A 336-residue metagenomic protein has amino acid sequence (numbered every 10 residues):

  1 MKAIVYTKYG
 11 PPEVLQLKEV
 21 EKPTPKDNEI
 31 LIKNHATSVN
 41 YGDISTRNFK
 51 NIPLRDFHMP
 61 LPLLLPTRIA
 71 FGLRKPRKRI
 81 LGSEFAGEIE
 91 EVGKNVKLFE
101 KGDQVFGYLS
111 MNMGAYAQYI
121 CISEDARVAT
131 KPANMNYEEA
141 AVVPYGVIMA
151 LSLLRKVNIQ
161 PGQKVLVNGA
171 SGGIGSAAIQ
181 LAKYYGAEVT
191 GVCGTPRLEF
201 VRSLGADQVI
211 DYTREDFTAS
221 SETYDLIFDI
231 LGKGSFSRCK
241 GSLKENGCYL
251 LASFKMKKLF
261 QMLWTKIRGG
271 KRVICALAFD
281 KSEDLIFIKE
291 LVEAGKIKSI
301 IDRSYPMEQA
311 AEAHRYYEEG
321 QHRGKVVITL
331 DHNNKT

Functional and structural regions predicted by a protein language model:
E21-S38, I52-M111: Glycine-rich beta-strand-centered segment in the early N-terminal region that forms part of a ligand/cofactor-binding
F99-E100, I159, L243: Short, well-ordered loop/turn sites that connect or cap secondary structure elements
F106, I210, I227-F228, L250: N-terminal Rossmann-like NAD(P) cofactor-binding module of classical short-chain dehydrogenase/reductase
M111-E124: A structural motif shared across PLP-dependent enzymes of the aminotransferase-like
A140-D211: Mid-domain Rossmann-like dinucleotide-binding core that forms the NAD(H)/NADP(H) cofactor-binding site
T218-L226: A short acidic, Gly/Pro-enriched loop at the edge of an enzyme's catalytic core that lines a small-molecule cofactor
I230-I297, T329-T336: Glycine-rich phosphate-binding loop and adjacent beta-alpha segment of Rossmann(oid) nucleotide-cofactor-binding
K296-I300, E312-T336: C-terminal capping/lid region of NAD(P)-dependent oxidoreductase domains
